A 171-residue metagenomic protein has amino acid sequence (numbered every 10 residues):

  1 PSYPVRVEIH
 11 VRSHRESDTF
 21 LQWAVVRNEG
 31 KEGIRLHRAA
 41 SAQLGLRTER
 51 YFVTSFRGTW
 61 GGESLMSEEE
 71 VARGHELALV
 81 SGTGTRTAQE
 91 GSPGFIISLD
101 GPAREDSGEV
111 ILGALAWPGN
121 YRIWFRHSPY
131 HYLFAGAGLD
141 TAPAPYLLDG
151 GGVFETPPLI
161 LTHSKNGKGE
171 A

Functional and structural regions predicted by a protein language model:
P1-R126, Y132, A142-A144: Polysaccharide-binding surfaces and accessory modules of carbohydrate-active proteins
H14-S17, G33, G150, K165-G169: Generic detection of long, well-ordered alpha-helical segments
I34-R35, I123, T156-P157, S164-K165: Short helix/loop capping segments that flank catalytic or ligand/cofactor-binding pockets
G113, W117, L161-A171: Acidic/glycine-rich phosphate/pyrophosphate-binding loops and surrounding catalytic core that coordinate Mg2+
A135-L139: Short beta-strand and strand-turn-strand segments in soluble, beta-rich domains
Y146-S164: Short Pro-Gly-centered flexible turn/kink motifs
